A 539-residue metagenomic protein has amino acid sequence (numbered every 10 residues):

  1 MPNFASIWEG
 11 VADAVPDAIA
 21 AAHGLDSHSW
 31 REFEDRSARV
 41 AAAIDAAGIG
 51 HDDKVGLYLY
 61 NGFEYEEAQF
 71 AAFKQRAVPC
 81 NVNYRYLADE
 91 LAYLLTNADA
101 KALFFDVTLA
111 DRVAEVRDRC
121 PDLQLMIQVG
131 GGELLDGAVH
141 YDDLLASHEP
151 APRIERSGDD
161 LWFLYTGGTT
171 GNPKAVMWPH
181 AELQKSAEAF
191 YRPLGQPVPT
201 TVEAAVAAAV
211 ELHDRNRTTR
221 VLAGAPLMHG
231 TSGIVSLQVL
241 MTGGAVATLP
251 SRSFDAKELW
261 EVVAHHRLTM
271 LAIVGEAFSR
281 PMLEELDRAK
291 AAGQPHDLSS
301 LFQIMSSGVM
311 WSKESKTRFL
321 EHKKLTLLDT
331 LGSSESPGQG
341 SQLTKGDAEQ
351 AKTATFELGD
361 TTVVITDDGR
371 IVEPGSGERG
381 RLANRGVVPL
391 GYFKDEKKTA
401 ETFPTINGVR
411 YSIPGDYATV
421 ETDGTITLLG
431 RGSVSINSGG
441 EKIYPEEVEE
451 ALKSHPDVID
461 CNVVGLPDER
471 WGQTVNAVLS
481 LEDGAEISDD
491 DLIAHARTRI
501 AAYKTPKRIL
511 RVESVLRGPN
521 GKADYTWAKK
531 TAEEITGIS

Functional and structural regions predicted by a protein language model:
I19-G62, E66, F70, L87-A92: Conserved AMP-binding/adenylate-forming core of the ANL superfamily
A46-A47, A77-D143: Structural core segment of the AMP-binding/adenylate-forming
Y86-Y93, L103-F105, N384-R385, L390-K394 (+5 more regions): AMP-binding/adenylate-forming catalytic core of the ANL superfamily
V129, A501-A523: AMP-binding/adenylate-forming catalytic domain of the ANL superfamily
H148-G167, G171-N172, V198, E211-V221: Conserved pre-ATP/AMP-binding loop-to-beta segment of ANL
Q184-G224, M228-A272, E285, A289-K290: Conserved AMP-binding/adenylation subdomain of ANL enzymes
M241-G244, L268-I273, L283-Q350, T361-V363 (+1 more regions): Gly/Ser/Thr-rich phosphate-binding loop
V363-R385, T419-D423, A485-D489, A523-Y525: Conserved beta-loop-beta connector loops within the AMP-binding
